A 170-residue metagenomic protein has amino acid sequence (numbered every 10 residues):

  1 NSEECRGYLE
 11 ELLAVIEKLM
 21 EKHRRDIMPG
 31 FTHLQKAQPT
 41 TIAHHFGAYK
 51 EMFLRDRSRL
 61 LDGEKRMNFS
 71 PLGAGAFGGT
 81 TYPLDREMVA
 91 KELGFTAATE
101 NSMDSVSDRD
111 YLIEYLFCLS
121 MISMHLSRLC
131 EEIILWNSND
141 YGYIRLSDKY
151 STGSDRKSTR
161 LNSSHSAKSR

Functional and structural regions predicted by a protein language model:
N1-Q38, T99-Y111: Long, non-coiled-coil amphipathic alpha-helical linker/lever segments that couple catalytic cores to other domains
E17, Q38-R160: Internal glycine-rich alpha/beta core junctions
H23, H33, H44-H45, H125 (+1 more regions): Histidine (H) residue identity feature
K157, L161-R170: Single conserved hydrophobic/aromatic residue that forms the stacking wall/gate of nucleotide- or nucleobase-binding
